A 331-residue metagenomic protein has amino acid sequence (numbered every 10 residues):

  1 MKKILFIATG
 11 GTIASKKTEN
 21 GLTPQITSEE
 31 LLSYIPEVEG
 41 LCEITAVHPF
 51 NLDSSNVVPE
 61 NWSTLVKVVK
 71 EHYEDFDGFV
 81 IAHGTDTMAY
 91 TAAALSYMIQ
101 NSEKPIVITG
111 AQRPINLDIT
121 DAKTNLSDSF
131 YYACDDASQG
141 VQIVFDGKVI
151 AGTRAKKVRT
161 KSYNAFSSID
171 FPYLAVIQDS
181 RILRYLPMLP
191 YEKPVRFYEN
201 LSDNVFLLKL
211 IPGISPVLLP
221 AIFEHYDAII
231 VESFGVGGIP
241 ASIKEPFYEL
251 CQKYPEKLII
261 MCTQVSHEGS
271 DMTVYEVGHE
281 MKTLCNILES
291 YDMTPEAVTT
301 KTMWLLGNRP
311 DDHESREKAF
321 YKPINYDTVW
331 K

Functional and structural regions predicted by a protein language model:
M1-K70, H267: ATP/NTP phosphate-donor binding region
K2, I7-G11, S28-V38, A151-V236 (+1 more regions): Accessory alpha-helical/coil subdomains and C-terminal extensions that flank or cap enzyme catalytic cores
S15-K16, T87-A92, A122-L126, I239-P240: Short glycine/serine/threonine-rich phosphate/pyrophosphate-binding segments that cradle anionic phosphate groups
K17-N20, A92-A93, D118-D121, A151-K157 (+1 more regions): Short acidic, glycine/serine/threonine-rich loops at helix termini
A82-K104, A241-E249, V277: Short Gly/Thr/Asp-enriched flexible loops that form oxyanion-binding sites at enzyme active sites
A92-D121, F130-D136, K253-T263: Short, acidic/small-residue loops that bind anionic groups at enzyme active sites
I108-Q178: Internal gly/pro-rich beta-alpha loop/helix module that stabilizes soluble enzyme cofactors or their anionic handles
A241-K331: ATP/nucleoside-binding phosphotransfer catalytic cores, i.e., glycine-rich phosphate-binding loops
